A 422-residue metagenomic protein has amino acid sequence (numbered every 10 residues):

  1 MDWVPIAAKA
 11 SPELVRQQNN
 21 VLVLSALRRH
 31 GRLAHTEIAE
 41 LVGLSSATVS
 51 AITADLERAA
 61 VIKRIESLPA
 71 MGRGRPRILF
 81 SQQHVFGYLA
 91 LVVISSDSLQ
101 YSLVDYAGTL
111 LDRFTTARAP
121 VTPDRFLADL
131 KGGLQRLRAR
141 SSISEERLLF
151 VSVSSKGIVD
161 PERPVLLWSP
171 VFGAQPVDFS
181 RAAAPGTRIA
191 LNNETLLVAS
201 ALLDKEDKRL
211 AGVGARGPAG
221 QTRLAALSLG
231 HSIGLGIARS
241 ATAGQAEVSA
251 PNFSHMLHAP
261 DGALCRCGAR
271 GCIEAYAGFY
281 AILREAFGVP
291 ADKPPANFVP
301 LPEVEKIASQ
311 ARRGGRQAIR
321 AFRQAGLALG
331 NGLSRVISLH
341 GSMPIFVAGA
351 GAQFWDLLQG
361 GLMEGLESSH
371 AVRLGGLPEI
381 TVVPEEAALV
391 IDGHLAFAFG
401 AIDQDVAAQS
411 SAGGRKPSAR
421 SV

Functional and structural regions predicted by a protein language model:
M1-S67, R73-T115, V121-K131, Q135 (+5 more regions): ATP-binding/phosphotransfer module of carbohydrate and carboxylate kinases, centering on a glycine-rich
I52, V151-K156, L229, V347-G351: Glycine-rich beta-strand-to-loop/alpha-helix junction loops that act as flexible
M71, G157-P161, L196-A199, I233-L235 (+2 more regions): Short, active-site-adjacent cap segments at secondary-structure transitions
L79, L89-V93, L148-S152, R223-S228 (+1 more regions): Short glycine-aspartate micro-motif
D105, P161, A238: Short, acidic, Ser/Thr-enriched surface-loop or helix-capping motifs
L110-S141, E145-R223, L357-S368: Glycine-rich phosphate-binding loop and adjoining helix at the ATP-binding site of ATP-dependent phosphoryl-transfer
R113-T115, T122, F126, F179-S309: Glycine/GP-enriched mid-protein hinge/lid loop-to-helix segment characteristic of carbohydrate kinases
I158-D160, A263, R316: A short, flexible beta-alpha/helix-coil linker loop
